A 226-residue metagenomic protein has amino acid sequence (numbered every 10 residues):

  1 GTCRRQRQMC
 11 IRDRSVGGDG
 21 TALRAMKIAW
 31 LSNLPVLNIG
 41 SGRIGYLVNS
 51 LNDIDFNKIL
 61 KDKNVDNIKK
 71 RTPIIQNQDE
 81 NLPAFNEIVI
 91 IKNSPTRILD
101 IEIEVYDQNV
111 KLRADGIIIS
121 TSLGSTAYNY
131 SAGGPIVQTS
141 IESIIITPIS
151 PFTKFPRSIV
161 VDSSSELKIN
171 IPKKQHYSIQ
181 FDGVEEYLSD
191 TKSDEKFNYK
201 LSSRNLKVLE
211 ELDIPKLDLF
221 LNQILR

Functional and structural regions predicted by a protein language model:
G1-I11: Single conserved hydrophobic/aromatic residue that forms the stacking wall/gate of nucleotide- or nucleobase-binding
G18-T21, G42-I44, L123-T126: Short glycine-rich anion-binding loops that position phosphate/pyrophosphate groups of nucleotides and phosphorylated
T21-N38, L47-S50: Glycine-rich phosphate/dinucleotide-binding loop and adjoining beta-alpha-beta core of small-molecule
W30-L34, N52-N57, G133-E142: A glycine- and small-aliphatic-rich helix-loop capping segment at beta-alpha/alpha-beta transitions that lines
G42-G116: Catalytic core of DAGKc-family lipid kinases
L82, I90, P95, Y106-N109 (+1 more regions): ATP/nucleoside-binding phosphotransfer catalytic cores, i.e., glycine-rich phosphate-binding loops
K111-D115, I119-F155: Gly/Ser/Thr-rich active-site loops/lids in small-molecule metabolic enzymes that frequently grip phosphoryl groups
